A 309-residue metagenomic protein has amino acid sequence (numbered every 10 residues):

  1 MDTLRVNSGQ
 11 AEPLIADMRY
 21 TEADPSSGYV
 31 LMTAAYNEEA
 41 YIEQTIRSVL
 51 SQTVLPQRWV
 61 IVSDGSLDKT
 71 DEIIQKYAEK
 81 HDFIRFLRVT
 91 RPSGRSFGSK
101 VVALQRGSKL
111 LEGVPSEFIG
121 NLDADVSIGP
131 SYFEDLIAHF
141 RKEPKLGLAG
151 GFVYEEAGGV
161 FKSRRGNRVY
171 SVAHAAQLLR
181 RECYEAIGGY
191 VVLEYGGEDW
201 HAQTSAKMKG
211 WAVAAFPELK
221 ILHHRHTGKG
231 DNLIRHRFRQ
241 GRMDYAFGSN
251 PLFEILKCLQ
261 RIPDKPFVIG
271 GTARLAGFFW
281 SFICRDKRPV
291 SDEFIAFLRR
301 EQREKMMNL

Functional and structural regions predicted by a protein language model:
M1-S48: N-proximal low-complexity "stem/linker" segments adjacent to membrane-targeting elements
R47-P56: Short, acidic, metal-binding catalytic loop of nucleotide-sugar glycosyltransferases
P56-G65, L87-V89: Short beta-strand/loop segment that forms part of the nucleotide-sugar
S63-E72, R91, V126: A conserved acidic beta->alpha catalytic loop
V101-F118: Active-site nucleotide-sugar/metal-binding loop of Leloir-type enzymes
P115-S127: Short beta-strand-to-loop acidic/aromatic patch adjacent to the donor-nucleotide binding site
S127-S163: Conserved donor NDP-sugar-binding/catalytic core segment of glycosyltransferases
R235-L309: Non-catalytic, C-terminal membrane-associated alpha-helical segments of glycosyltransferases
